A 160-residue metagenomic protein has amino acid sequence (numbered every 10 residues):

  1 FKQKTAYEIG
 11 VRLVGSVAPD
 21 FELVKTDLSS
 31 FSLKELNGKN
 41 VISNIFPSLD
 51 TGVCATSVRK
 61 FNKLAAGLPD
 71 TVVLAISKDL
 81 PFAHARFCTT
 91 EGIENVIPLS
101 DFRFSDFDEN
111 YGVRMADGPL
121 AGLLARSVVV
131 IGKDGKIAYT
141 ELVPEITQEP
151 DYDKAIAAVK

Functional and structural regions predicted by a protein language model:
F1-L13: Positively charged, low-complexity/disordered segments
V14-K160: Chalcogenol-based redox active-site neighborhoods
